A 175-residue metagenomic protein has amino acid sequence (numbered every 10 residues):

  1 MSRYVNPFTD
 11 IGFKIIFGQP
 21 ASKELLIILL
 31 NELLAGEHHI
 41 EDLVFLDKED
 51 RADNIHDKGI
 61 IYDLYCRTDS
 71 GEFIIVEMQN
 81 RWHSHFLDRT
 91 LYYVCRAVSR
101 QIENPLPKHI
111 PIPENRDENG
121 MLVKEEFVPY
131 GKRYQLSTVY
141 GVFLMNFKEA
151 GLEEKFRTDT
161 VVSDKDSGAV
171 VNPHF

Functional and structural regions predicted by a protein language model:
M1-F175: Elongated, amphipathic alpha-helical interaction scaffolds
